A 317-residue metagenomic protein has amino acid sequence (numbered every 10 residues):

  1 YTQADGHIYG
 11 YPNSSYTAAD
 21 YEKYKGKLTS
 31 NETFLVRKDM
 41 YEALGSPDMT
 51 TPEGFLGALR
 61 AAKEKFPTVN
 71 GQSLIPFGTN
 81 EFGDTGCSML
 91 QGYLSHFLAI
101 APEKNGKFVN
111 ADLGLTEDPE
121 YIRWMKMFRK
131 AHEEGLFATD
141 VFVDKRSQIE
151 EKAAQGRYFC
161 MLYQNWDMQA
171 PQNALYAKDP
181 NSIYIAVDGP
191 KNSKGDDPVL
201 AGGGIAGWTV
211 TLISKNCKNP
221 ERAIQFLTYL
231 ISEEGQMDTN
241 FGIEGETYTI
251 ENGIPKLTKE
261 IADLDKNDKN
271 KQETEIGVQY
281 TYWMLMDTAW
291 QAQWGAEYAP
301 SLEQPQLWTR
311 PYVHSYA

Functional and structural regions predicted by a protein language model:
Y1, A19, A99-P119, K191-L200 (+1 more regions): Short, solvent-exposed loop/beta-turn-alpha elements that line the ligand-binding surface or hinge of extracytoplasmic
D5-T85, G106-K152, R157, T211-R222 (+3 more regions): Helix-loop-helix "hinge/cap" segment bordering the ligand-binding cleft or interdomain interface
F55, L59, F137, Y163 (+2 more regions): Conserved luminal/periplasmic juxtamembrane motif of membrane-embedded glycan-processing enzymes
Y93-S95, A101, M125: Well-ordered mid-protein domain cores that form the structural environment of catalytic cofactors
A154-W166: Alpha-to-beta junction loops
P171-D197: Ligand-binding "clamshell"
P190-G195, G202-K215: Membrane-embedded translocation segments of transport machinery
M237-A317: Conserved small-residue motifs centered on glycine
